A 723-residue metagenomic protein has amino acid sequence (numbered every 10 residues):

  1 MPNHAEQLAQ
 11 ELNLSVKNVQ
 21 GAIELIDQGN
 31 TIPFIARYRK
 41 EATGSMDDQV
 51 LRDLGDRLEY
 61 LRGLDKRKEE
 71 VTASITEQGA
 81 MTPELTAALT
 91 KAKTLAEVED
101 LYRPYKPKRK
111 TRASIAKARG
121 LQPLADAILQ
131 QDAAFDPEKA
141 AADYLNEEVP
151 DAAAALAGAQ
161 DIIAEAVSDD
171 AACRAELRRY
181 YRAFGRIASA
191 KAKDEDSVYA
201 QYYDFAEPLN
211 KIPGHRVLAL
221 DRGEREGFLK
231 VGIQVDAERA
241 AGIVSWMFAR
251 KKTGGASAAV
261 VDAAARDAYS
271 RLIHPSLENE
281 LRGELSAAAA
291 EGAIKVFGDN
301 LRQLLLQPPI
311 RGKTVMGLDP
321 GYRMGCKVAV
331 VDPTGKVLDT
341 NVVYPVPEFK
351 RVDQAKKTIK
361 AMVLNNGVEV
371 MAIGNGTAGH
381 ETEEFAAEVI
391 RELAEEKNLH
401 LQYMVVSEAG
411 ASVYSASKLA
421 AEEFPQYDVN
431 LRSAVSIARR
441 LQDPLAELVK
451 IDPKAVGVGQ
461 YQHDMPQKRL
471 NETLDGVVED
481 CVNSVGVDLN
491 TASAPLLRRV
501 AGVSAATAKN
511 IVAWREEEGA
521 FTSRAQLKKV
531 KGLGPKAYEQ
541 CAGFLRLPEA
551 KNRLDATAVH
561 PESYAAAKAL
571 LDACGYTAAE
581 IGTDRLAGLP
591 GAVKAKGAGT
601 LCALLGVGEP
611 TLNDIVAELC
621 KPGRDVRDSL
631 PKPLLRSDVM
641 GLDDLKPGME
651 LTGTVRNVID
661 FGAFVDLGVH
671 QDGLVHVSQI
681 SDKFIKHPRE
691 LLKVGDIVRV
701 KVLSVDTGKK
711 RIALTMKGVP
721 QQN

Functional and structural regions predicted by a protein language model:
N13, P308-P309, E479-A513, S637-V675 (+1 more regions): C-terminal accessory/binding modules appended to enzymatic or scaffolding proteins
V19, T340-P347, V370, A416-V429 (+6 more regions): Short beta-alpha connecting loops at secondary-structure transitions that line or flank enzyme active sites
T31-I32, D47-N146, P150, S484-S629 (+3 more regions): Accessory alpha-helical DNA-binding modules that contact the DNA backbone or grooves
F34, V50-R52, Y60, L64-G317 (+2 more regions): Duplex nucleic acid-engaging cores and interfaces of nucleic-acid transaction enzymes
E97, M404, G410-A411, S415-V485 (+1 more regions): Long, charge-rich intrinsically disordered scaffolds of nucleic-acid metabolism proteins
D143-N146, P150-A152, F205-P208, R222 (+6 more regions): Low-complexity, acidic/Ser/Thr- and charged residue-rich accessory regions of DNA metabolism proteins
R179-R186, L318-Y322, G376-A378, V405-V413 (+5 more regions): A glycine-rich phosphate-binding loop feature that marks nucleotide/adenosyl-phosphate handling sites
E280-A289, A293-G298, A455-G486, A603-D643 (+1 more regions): Long, charged amphipathic helices and adjacent flexible linkers at domain junctions
